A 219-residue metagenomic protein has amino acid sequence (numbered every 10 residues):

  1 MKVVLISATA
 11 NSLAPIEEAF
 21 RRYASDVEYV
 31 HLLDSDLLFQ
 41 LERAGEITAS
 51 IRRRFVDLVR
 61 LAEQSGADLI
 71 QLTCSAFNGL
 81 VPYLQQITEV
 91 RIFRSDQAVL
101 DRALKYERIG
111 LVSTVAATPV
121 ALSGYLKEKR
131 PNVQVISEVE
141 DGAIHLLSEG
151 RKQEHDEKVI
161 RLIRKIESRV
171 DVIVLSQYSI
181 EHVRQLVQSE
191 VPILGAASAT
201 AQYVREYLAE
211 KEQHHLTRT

Functional and structural regions predicted by a protein language model:
M1-T219: Non-catalytic structural scaffold of enzyme domains
